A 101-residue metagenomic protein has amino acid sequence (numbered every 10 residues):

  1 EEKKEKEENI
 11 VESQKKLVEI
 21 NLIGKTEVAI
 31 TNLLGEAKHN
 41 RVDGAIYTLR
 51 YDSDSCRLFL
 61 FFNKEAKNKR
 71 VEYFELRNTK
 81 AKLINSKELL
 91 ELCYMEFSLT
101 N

Functional and structural regions predicted by a protein language model:
E1-N101: Residues within mature, well-folded domains
